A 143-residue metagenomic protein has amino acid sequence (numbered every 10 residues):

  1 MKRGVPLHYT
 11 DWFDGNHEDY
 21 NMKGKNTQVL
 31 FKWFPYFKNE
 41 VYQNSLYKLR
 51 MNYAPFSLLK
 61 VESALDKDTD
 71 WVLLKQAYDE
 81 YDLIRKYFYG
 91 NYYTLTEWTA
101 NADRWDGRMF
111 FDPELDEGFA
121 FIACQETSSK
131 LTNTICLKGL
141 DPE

Functional and structural regions predicted by a protein language model:
M1-E143: Active-site-proximal substrate-binding groove within the catalytic cores of carbohydrate-active enzymes
